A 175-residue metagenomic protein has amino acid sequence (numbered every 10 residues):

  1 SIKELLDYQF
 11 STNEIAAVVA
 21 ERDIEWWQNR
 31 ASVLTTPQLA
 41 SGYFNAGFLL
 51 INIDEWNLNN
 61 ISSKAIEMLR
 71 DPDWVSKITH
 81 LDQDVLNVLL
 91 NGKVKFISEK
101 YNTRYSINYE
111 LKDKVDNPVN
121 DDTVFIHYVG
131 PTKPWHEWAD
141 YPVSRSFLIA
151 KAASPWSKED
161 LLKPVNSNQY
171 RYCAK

Functional and structural regions predicted by a protein language model:
S1-W26, Y43, F48-I51, N59 (+1 more regions): GT-A fold catalytic core of metal-dependent nucleotide-sugar glycosyltransferases, centered on the diacidic
I2-E4, T35-T36, K112-D113: A generic local structural motif
L6, A31-T35, S63-L69: Short, surface-exposed, charged loop/turn segments at secondary-structure junctions
I24-L39: Surface-exposed acidic, glycine/proline-enriched linker/cap segments that occur as 15-30-residue helix-coil
L39-K175: A glycosyltransferase accessory/donor-loop signature
